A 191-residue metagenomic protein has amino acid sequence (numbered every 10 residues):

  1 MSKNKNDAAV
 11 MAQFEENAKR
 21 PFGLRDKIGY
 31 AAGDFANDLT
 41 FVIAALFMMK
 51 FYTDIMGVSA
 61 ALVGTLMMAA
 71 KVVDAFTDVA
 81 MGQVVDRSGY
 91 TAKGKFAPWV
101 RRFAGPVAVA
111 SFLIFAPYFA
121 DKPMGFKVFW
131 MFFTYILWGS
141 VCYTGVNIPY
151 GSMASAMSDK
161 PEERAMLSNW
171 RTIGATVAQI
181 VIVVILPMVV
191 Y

Functional and structural regions predicted by a protein language model:
S2-Y191: Membrane-embedded alpha-helical bundles of multi-pass transporters/translocases, especially carrier/permease families
